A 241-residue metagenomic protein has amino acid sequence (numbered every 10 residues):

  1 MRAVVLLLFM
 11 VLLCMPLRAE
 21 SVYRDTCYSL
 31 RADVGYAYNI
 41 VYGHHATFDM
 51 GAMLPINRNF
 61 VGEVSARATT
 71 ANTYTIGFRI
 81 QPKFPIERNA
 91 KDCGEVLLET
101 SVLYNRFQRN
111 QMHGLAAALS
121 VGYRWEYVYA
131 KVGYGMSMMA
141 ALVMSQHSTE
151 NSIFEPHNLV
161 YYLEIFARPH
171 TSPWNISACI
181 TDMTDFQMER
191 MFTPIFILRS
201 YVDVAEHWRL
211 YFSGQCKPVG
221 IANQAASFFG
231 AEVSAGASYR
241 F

Functional and structural regions predicted by a protein language model:
A3-L17: Sec-dependent N-terminal signal peptides
A19-T70, S238-R240: Short glycine/proline- and aromatic-enriched beta-strand/turn motifs that initiate or cap beta-hairpins
Y28, Y42-F48, N72-F78, G94-V96 (+7 more regions): Residues that define the transmembrane beta-barrel architecture of outer-membrane proteins
A32-Y36, M50-L54, F78-F84, A117-W125 (+6 more regions): Residues on the lipid-exposed face of transmembrane beta-strands in outer-membrane beta-barrel proteins
A32-Y38, V64-A68, I80, L98-Y104 (+4 more regions): Transmembrane beta-barrel strands of outer-membrane/channel proteins
Y38-H44, T70-Y74, I86-R88, Y104-H113 (+4 more regions): Gram-negative outer-membrane beta-barrel proteins
I56-V64, E87-L98, E126-V132, M138 (+2 more regions): Repeated loop/turn-to-beta-strand initiation elements of outer-membrane beta-barrel proteins
A178, D182, Q187-F241: Predominantly the C-terminal beta-signal and adjacent terminal strand-loop region of outer-membrane beta-barrel
